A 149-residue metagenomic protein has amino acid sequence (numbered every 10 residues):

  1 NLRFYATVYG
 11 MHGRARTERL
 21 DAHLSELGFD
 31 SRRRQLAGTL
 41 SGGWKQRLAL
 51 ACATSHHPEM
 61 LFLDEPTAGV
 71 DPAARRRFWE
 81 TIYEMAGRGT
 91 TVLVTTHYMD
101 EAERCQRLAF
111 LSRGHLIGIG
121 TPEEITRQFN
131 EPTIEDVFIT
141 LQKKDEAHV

Functional and structural regions predicted by a protein language model:
R3-R32: Conserved ABC ATPase "signature" region
L36-L40: Conserved ABC ATPase signature
H57: Conserved catalytic motifs of ABC-family nucleotide-binding domains
L61-D64: Catalytic Walker B motif of ABC-type/P-loop ATPase nucleotide-binding domains
R75-R88: Helical segment within the ABC ATPase nucleotide-binding domain
I119-G120: ABC ATPase "signature
